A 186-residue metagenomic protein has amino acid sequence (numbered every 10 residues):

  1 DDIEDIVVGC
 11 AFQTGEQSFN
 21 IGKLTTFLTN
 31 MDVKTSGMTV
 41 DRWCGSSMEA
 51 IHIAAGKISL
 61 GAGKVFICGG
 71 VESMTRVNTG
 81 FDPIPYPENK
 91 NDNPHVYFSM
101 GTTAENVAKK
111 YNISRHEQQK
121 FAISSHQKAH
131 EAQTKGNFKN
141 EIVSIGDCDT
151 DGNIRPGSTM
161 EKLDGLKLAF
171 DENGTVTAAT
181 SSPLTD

Functional and structural regions predicted by a protein language model:
I6-G63, H95-M100, G157-P183: Conserved catalytic cysteine-centered active-site region of acyl-thioester-dependent Claisen-condensing enzymes
T14, S73-T75, A129, P183: Glycine-rich nucleotide phosphate-binding loop and flanking beta-alpha elements of Rossmann-like dinucleotide-binding
S18-F19, V77-T79, D151: Short, well-ordered secondary-structure micro-motifs
V40-V71, A108-N137: Active-site-proximal alpha-helical scaffold in enzymes
A55, S59-V107: Flexible glycine-/small-residue-enriched beta->alpha junction loops that bind anionic phosphate/pyrophosphate groups
E117-T185: N-terminal extracellular/periplasmic Venus flytrap/periplasmic-binding protein-like
